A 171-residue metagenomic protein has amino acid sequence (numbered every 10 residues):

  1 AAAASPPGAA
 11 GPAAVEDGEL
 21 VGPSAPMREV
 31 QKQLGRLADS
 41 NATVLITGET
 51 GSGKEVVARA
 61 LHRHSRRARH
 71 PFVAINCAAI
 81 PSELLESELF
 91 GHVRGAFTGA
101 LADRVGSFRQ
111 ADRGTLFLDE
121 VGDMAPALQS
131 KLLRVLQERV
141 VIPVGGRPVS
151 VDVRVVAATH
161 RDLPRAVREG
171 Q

Functional and structural regions predicted by a protein language model:
A1-P6: Receiver (REC) domain switch/output surface
G8-S150, R154-D162, A166-V167: AAA+ ATPase active-site-proximal loops
G170-Q171: A short helix-turn-beta junction within AAA+ P-loop NTPase domains corresponding to the substrate/partner-engaging
